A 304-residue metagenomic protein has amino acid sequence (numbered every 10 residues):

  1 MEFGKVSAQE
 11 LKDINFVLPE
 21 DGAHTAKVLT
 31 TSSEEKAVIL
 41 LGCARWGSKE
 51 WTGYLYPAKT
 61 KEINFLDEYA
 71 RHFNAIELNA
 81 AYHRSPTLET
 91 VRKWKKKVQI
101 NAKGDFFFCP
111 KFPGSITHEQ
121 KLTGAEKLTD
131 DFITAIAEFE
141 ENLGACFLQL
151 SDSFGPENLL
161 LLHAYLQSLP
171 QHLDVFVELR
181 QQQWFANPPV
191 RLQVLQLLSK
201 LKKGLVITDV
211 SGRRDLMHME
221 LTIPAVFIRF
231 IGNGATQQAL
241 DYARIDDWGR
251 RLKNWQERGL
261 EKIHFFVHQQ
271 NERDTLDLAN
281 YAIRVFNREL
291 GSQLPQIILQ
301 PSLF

Functional and structural regions predicted by a protein language model:
M1-F304: Residues lining hydrophobic/aromatic ligand-binding pockets adjacent to catalytic sites
